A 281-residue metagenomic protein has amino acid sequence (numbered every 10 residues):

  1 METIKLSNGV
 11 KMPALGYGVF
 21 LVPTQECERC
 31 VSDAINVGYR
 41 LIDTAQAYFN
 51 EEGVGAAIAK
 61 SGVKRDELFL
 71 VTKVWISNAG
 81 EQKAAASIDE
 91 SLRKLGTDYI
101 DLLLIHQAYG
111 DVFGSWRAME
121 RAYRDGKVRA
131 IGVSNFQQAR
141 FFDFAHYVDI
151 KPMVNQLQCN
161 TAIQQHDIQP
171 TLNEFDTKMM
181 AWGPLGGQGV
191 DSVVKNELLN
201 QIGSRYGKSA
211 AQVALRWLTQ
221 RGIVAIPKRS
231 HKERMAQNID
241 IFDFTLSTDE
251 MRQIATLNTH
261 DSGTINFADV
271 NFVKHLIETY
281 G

Functional and structural regions predicted by a protein language model:
M1-I4, E52-I58, I88-E90, Q138-F141 (+1 more regions): Alpha-helical scaffolding within the catalytic cores of extracellular/periplasmic polymer-degrading hydrolases
M1-L68, G186, G281: N-terminal binding-site loop/beta-alpha segment at the start of enzyme catalytic domains that lines or forms
S7, A84-L104, R121-D125: CE4/NodB-like, metal-dependent polysaccharide N-deacetylase domain that modifies extracellular/periplasmic N-acetylated
V22-A34, G80-L95, G114, F141 (+1 more regions): Short, acidic/polar
V22-Q25, T44-G53, S77-Q82, A108-V112 (+2 more regions): Acidic-and-aromatic substrate-binding clefts and catalytic sites of carbohydrate-active enzymes
Y39, T97-I100, V128, P152: A structural motif
R65-N78, D101-A108, N135: A short, structured active-site edge motif that brings together acidic residues
Q107-G281: Beta/alpha (TIM)-barrel catalytic core signal, keyed to glycine-rich beta->alpha loops juxtaposed to Asp/Glu that bind
